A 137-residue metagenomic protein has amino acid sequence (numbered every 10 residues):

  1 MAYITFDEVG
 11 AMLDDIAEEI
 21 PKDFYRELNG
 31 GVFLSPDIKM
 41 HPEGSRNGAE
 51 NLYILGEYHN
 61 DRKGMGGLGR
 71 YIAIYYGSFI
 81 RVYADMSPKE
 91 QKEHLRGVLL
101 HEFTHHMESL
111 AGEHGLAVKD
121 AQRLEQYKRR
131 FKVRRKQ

Functional and structural regions predicted by a protein language model:
M1-R70, S78-P88: A metal-dependent hydrolase signature that marks the N-terminal structural subdomain at the beginning of catalytic folds
G10-L13, K92-L100: Amphipathic, non-transmembrane alpha-helical scaffold segments
E19, D23, V98, E102 (+1 more regions): Short alpha-helical functional segments enriched in proximate histidine and acidic residues
D23, R135-Q137: Short acidic DE-rich linear segments
L52-R96, H106-K132: Active-site scaffold of zinc-dependent metalloenzymes
